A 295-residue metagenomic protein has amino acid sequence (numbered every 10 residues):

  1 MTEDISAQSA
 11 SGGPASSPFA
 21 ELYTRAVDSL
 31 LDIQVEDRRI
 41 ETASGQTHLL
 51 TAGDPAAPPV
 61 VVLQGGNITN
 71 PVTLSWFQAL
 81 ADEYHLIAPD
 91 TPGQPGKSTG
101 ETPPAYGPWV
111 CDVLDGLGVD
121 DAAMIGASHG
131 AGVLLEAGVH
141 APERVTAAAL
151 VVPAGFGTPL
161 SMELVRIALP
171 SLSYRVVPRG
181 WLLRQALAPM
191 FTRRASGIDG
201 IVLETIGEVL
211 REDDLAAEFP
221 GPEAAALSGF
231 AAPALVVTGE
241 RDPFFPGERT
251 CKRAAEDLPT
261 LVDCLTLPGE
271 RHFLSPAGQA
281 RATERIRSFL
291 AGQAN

Functional and structural regions predicted by a protein language model:
M1-P59, E83-Y84, R287-N295: Alpha/beta-hydrolase fold catalytic core
G45-P95: Conserved HGGG/HGGXW glycine-rich cap/lid loop of the alpha/beta-hydrolase fold
F77-A79, L235-G269, G278: Conserved loop-alpha-helix segment in the C-terminal half of the alpha/beta-hydrolase fold that carries the catalytic
A88-I125: Active-site loop/oxyanion-hole signature of alpha/beta-hydrolase fold enzymes
G126, G130-L134: Gly/Ala-rich beta-loop-alpha elbow adjacent to hydrolase catalytic centers
L135, V139, A147-R175: Flexible "cap/lid" loop of the alpha/beta hydrolase fold
S161-L164, V176-A232: Conserved alpha/beta-hydrolase catalytic His-Asp/Glu region
L261-N295: Catalytic active-site module of serine/aspartate enzymes centered on a nucleophile-bearing elbow/loop
